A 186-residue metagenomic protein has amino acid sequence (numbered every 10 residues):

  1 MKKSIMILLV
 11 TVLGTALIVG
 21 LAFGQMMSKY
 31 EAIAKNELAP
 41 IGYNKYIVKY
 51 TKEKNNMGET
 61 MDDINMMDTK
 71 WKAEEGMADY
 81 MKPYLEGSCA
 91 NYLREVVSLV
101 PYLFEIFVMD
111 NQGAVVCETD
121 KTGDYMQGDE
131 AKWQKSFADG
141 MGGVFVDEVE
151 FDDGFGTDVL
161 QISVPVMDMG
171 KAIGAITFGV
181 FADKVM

Functional and structural regions predicted by a protein language model:
M1-L9: Bacterial N-terminal signal peptides that target proteins for export
L9-I18: Bacterial N-terminal signal peptides
F23-A78, Y102, K184: Juxtamembrane extracytoplasmic/periplasmic/luminal helical "stalk" adjacent to the first N-terminal
K70, A114-T119: Amphipathic coiled-coil signal-relay and dimerization helices
A78-L93, D120-E150: Extracytoplasmic/periplasmic sensor domains and loops in membrane signaling proteins
V100-L103, D158-L160: Short, small/polar residue-rich loop motifs at catalytic or cofactor-binding pockets
E105-N111: Short hydrophobic alpha-helical segments used for membrane anchoring or interfacial signaling
T157-M186: Conserved beta-strands of PAS-like sensory domains
